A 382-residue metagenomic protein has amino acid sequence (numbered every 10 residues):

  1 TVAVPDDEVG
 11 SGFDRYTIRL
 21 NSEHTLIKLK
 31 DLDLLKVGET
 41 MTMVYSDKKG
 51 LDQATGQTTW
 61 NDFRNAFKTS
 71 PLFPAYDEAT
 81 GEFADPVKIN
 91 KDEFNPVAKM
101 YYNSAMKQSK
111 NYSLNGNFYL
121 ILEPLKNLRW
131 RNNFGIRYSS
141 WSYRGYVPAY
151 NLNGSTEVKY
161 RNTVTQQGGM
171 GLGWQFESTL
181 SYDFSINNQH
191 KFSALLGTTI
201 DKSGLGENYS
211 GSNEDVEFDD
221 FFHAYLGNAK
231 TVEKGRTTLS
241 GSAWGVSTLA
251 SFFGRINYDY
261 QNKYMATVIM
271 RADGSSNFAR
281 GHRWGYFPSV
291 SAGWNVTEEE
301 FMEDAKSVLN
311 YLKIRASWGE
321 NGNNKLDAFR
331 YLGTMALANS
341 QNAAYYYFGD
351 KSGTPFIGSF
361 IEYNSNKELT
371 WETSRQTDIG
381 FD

Functional and structural regions predicted by a protein language model:
T1, I121-K126, I256, L369-D382: Long hydrophobic segments that form regular secondary structure
T1-R19, D31-D33, L114: Outer-membrane beta-barrel translocator/receptor signature
V2-A3, A266-S275, W318: Transmembrane beta-strand segments that form the barrel wall of outer-membrane beta-barrel proteins
D6, E23-S113, R131-N133, R137-A250 (+1 more regions): Surface-exposed loop/interface segments of Gram-negative outer-membrane beta-barrel transport/assembly proteins
V9-E23, R283-G293: Short secondary-structure subsegments characteristic of cysteine-rich extracellular domains
L20-H24, G116-L122, S178-Y182, L196 (+4 more regions): Residues on the lipid-exposed face of transmembrane beta-strands in outer-membrane beta-barrel proteins
F252-M270: Short, contiguous hydrophobic alpha-helices characteristic of membrane insertion segments
S276-G281: Solvent-exposed loop/turn segments connecting transmembrane beta-strands in outer-membrane beta-barrel proteins
